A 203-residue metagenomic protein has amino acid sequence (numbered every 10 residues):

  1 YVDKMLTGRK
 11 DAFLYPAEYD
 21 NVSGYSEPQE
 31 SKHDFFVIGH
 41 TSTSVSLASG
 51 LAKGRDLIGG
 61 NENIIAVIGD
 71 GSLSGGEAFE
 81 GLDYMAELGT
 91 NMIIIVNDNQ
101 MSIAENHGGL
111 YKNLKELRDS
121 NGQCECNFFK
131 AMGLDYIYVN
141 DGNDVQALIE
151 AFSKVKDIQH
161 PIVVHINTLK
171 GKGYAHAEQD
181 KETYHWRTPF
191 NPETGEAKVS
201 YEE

Functional and structural regions predicted by a protein language model:
Y1-L88, E203: Cofactor-binding active-site loop characterized by glycine-rich and histidine/acidic residues
Y1-V2, E30-K32, G71-L73, N99-M101 (+3 more regions): Short, glycine-/Ser/Thr-/acidic-enriched flexible segments
V2-G8, L73-L82, A104-G109, K115 (+2 more regions): Short acidic, glycine/serine/threonine-rich loops at helix termini
Y25-P28, K53-N63, G108-A151, V199: Conserved thiamine diphosphate
G50, A66-V67, I94-V96, I166: Structural beta-sheet core signal
N63-I65, N91-I93, P161-V163: Residue-level preference for the first positions of well-ordered beta-strands
S74, G81, A86-S120, C126-F128: Mobile "lid/hinge" segments at catalytic clefts and subdomain interfaces of large enzymes
V96, I103, N143-K198: Terminal amphipathic helices with adjacent charged low-complexity linkers/tails
